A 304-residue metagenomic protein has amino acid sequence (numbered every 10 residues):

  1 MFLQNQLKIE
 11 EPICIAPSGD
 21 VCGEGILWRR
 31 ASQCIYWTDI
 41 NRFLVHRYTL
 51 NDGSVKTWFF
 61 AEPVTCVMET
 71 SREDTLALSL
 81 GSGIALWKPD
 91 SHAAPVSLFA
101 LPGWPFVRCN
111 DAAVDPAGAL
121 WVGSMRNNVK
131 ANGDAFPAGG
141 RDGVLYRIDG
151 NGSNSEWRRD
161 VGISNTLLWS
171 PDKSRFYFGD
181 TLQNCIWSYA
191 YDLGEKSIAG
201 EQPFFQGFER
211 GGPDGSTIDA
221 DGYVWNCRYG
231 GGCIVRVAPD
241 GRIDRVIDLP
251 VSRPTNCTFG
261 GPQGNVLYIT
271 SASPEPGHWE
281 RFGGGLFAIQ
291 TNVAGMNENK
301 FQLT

Functional and structural regions predicted by a protein language model:
F2-D20, Y48-G53, F59, F99-L101 (+3 more regions): A short helix->beta-strand "capping" segment at the edge of beta-propeller domains
S18-S32, A61-A77, G103-A119, R126-N127 (+5 more regions): Beta-rich, blade/repeat-based domains predominating in secreted/periplasmic proteins but also intracellular
Y36-T38, A77-L78, W121-G123, F178-G179 (+2 more regions): Residue position within the beta-strands of beta-propeller blades
L44-H46, G83-A85, P137, G143-Y146 (+3 more regions): A short loop-to-beta-strand structural motif that recurs across blades of beta-propeller domains
P89-D90, Y189-K196, T291-M296: Short loop/turn segments immediately following beta-strands, especially the blade-tip and inter-blade linker loops
V122-G140, A272-F282: Short, conserved, GDST-rich strand-edge loop motifs in beta-rich repeat architectures
N184-C185, Y189, F205-R242: Loop/turn-rich, solvent-exposed surfaces of beta-rich toroidal or solenoidal domains
T258-T304: Blade-level signature of beta-propeller repeat domains, shared across WD40, Kelch, NHL, RCC1 and BNR/Asp-box propellers
